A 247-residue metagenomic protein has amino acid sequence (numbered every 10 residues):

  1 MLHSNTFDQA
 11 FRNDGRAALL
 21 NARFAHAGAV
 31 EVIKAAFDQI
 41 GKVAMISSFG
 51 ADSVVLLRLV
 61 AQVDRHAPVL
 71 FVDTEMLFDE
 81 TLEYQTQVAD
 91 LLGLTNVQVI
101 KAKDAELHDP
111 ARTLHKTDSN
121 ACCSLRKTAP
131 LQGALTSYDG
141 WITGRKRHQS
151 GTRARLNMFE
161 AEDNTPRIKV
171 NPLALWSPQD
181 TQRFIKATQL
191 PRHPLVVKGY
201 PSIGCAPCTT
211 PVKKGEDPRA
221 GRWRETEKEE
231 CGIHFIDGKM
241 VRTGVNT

Functional and structural regions predicted by a protein language model:
L2-T247: Nucleotide-activated chemistry modules centered on ATP-dependent adenylation/adenylyltransferase
